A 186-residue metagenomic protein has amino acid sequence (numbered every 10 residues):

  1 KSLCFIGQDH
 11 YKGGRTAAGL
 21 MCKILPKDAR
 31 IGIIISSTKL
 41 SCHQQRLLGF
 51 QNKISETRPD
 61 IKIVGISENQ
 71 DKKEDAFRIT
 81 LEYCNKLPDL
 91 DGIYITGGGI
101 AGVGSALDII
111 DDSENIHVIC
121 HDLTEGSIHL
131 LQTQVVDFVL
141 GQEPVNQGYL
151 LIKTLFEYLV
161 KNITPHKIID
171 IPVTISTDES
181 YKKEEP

Functional and structural regions predicted by a protein language model:
K1, I24, Q44, L48 (+5 more regions): Non-catalytic structural scaffold of enzyme domains
L3, D91, D137: Conserved acidic residues
L3-C4, R30-K39: Short beta-strand segments enriched in small/hydrophobic residues
I6-A29, A76-F77, S127, E143-V160: Hydrophobic alpha-helical segments within soluble ligand-binding/sensing domains
G13-A17, S41-D60, D75, I79 (+2 more regions): Short, solvent-exposed amphipathic alpha-helices that sit in or adjacent to ligand/effector-binding or catalytic
I34, Y94-I95, S176: Short hydrophobic segments within beta-strands
F50, E68-G126: Hydrophobic alpha-helical
E143-P186: Hinge/cleft segment of the Venus flytrap/periplasmic-binding protein
